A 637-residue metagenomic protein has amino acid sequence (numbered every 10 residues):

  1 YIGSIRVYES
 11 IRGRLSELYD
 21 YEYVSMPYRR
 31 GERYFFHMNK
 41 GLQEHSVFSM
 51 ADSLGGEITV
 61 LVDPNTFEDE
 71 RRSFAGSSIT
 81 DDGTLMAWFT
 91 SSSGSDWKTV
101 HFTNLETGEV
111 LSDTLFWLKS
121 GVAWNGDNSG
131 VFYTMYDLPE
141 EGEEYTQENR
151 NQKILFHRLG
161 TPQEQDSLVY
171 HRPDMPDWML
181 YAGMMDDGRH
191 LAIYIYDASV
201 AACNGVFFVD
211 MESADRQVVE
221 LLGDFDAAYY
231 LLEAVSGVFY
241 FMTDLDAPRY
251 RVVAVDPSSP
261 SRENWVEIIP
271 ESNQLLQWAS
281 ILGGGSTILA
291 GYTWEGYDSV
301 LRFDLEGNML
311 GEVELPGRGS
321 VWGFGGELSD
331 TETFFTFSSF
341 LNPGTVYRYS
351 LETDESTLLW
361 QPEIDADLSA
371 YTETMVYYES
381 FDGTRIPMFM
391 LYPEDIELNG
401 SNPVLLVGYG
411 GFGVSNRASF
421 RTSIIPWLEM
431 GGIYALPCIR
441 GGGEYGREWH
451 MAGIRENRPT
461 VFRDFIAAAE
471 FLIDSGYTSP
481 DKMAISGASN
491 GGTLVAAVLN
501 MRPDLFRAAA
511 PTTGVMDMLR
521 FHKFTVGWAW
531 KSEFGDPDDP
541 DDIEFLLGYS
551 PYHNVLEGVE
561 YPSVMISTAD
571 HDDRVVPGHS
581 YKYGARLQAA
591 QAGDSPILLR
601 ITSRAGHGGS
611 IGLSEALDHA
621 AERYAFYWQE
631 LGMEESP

Functional and structural regions predicted by a protein language model:
Y1-S78, F89, W178-D210, D215-A234 (+10 more regions): Non-catalytic accessory segments flanking enzyme active sites
E32, D82-T84, D127-S129, R189 (+3 more regions): Short coil/turn segments that connect the beta-strands within blades of beta-propeller domains
N39-S46, F67-R71, T90-T99, T114-W117 (+7 more regions): A flexible loop/linker signature enriched in serine peptidases of the S9 family
S49-A51, H101-L105, E148-T161, G205-E212 (+2 more regions): Beta-propeller blade signature
E57-V131: A conserved hydrophobic secondary-structure block that centers on an alpha-helix together with its immediately flanking
L61-P64, L105-W117, T161-P173, E212-L222 (+2 more regions): Blade-edge beta-strand/turn elements of extracellular beta-propeller and related beta-sheet repeat scaffolds
N65-T80, F89-S95, E109-L111, L351-E355 (+5 more regions): Cap/lid segment of the alpha/beta-hydrolase catalytic domain
L436-P637: Active-site-proximal cap/loop segments of hydrolase catalytic domains
